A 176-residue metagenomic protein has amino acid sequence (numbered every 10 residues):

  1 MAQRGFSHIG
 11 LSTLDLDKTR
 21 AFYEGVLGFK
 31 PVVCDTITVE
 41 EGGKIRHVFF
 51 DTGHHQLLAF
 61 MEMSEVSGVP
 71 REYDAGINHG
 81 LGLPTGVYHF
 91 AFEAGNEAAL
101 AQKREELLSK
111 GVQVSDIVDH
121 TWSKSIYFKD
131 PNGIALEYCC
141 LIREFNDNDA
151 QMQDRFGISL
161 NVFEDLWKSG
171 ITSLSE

Functional and structural regions predicted by a protein language model:
Q3, V26, P84, S109-G111: Alpha-helix termination/capping residues and helix-transition junctions
R4, G42, V118-H120: Short, glycine/acidic-rich beta->alpha junctions
G5-L14, F49-T52, R71-E106, K124-K129 (+1 more regions): Vicinal oxygen chelate
S12-M63: Core segments of cupin and vicinal oxygen chelate
T38, L81, D116-I117: Short Gly/Pro-enriched turn/cap motifs at secondary-structure boundaries
L58-A59, E65-G68, R143: Short, solvent-exposed beta-strand-terminating loops
V69-D74, D147-D149: A short, polar/proline- and glycine-enriched secondary-structure boundary/capping micro-motif
R104-E176: Vicinal oxygen chelate
